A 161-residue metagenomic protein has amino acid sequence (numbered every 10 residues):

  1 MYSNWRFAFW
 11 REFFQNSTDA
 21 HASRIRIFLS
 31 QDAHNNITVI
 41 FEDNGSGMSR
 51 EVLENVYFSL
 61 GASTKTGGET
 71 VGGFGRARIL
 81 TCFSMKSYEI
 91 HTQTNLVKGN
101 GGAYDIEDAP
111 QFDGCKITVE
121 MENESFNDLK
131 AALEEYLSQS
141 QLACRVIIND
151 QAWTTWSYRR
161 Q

Functional and structural regions predicted by a protein language model:
Y2-L29, A77-F83: Conserved ATP-binding N-box helix of the HATPase_c
W5, F58, G72: Flexible, active-site-adjacent loop/turn segments at secondary-structure boundaries
R6-F7, R50, F126-K130: Generic alpha-helical secondary structure
W10, T18-E69, T94: Conserved beta-strand-loop-beta-strand hairpin that lines the nucleotide-binding pocket of ATP/GTP-utilizing enzymes
F13, V52, V56-S59, F83 (+1 more regions): Alpha-helical scaffold elements adjacent to nucleotide-binding pockets in ATP/GTP-utilizing enzyme cores
S63-R160: GHKL-type ATPase core
